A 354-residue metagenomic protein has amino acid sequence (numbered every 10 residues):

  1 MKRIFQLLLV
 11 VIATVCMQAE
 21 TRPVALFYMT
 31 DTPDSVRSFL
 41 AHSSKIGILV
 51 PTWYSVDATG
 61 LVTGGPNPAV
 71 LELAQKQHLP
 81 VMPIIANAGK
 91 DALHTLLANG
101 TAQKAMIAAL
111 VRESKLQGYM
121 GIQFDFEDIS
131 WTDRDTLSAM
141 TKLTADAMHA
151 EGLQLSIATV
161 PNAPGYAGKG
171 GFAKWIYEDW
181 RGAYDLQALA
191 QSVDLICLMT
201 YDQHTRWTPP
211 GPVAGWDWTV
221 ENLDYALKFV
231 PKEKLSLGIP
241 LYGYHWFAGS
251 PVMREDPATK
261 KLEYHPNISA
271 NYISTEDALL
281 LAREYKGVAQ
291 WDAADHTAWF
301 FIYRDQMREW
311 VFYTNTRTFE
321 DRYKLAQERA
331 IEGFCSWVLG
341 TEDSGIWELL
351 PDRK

Functional and structural regions predicted by a protein language model:
I4-V15: Sec-dependent N-terminal signal peptides
E20-A109: Glycan-recognition patch characteristic of GH18 chitinases/ENGases and related GlcNAc/peptidoglycan-binding proteins
M29-S43, A98-K115, Y177-L189, Y313-Q327: Short, acidic/polar
T30-P33, Y54-A58, N87-D91, D128-T132 (+5 more regions): Solvent-exposed loop/turn segments at secondary-structure junctions within structured extracellular/periplasmic domains
L49, F124, I196, L237 (+2 more regions): Conserved, mostly hydrophobic/aromatic
D57-A86, I129-A158, D217, S344: Aromatic-lined substrate-binding rim segments of carbohydrate-active enzymes
S130-A278: Substrate-binding surface in catalytic domains of secreted glycosidases
G243-K324, I346, K354: Glycan-binding loop/region signatures in secreted carbohydrate-active enzymes
